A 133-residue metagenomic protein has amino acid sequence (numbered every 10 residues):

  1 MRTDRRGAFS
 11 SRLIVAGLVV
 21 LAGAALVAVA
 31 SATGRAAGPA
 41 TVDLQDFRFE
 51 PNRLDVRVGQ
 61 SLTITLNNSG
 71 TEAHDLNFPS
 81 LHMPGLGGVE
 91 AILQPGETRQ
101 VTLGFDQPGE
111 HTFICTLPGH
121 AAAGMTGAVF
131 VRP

Functional and structural regions predicted by a protein language model:
R5-G17: N-terminal Sec-pathway targeting helices
G23-R35, R48, Q94-P133: Extracellular/periplasmic metallocenter environments
R35-Q60: N-terminal edge beta-strand
E50-N52, V89, V101: Short, conserved secondary-structure segments in the cores of folded domains
L62, T71-A73: Primarily extracytoplasmic ectodomains and periplasmic/lumenal surface modules that are beta-strand-rich
L66-N68: Asparagine-centered strand-capping/turn motif at beta-strand->loop junctions
D75-P79: Beta-strand signatures of extracellular beta-sandwich domains
S80-P84: Change "in extracellular beta-sheet-rich domains … of secreted and cell-surface proteins" to "in beta-sheet-rich domains
